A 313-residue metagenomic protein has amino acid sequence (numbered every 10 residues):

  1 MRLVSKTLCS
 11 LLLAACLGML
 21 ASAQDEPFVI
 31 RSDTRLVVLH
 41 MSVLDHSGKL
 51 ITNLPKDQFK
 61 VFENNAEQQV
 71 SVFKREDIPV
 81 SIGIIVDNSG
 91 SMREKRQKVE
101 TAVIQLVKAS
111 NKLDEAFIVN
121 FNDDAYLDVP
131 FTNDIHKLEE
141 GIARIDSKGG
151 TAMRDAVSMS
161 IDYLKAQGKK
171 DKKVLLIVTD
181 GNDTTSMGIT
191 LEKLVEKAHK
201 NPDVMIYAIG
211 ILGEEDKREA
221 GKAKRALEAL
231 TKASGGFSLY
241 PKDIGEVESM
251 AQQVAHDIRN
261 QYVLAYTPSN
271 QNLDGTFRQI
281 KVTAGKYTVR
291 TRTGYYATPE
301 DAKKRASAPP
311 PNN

Functional and structural regions predicted by a protein language model:
M1-K6: Positively charged n-region of N-terminal signal peptides that target proteins for export
L8-M19: Bacterial N-terminal signal peptides
A21-N313: Scaffold/interface architecture of coatomer-like assemblies
